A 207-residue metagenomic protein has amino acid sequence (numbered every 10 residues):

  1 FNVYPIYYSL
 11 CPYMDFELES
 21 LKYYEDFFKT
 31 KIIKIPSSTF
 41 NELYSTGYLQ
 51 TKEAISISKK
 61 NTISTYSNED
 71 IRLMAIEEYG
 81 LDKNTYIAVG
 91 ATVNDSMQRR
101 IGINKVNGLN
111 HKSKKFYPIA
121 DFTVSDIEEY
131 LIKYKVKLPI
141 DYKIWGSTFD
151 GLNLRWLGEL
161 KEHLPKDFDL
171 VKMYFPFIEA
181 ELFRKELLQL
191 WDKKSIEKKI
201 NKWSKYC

Functional and structural regions predicted by a protein language model:
F1-C207: Nucleotide-activated chemistry modules centered on ATP-dependent adenylation/adenylyltransferase
